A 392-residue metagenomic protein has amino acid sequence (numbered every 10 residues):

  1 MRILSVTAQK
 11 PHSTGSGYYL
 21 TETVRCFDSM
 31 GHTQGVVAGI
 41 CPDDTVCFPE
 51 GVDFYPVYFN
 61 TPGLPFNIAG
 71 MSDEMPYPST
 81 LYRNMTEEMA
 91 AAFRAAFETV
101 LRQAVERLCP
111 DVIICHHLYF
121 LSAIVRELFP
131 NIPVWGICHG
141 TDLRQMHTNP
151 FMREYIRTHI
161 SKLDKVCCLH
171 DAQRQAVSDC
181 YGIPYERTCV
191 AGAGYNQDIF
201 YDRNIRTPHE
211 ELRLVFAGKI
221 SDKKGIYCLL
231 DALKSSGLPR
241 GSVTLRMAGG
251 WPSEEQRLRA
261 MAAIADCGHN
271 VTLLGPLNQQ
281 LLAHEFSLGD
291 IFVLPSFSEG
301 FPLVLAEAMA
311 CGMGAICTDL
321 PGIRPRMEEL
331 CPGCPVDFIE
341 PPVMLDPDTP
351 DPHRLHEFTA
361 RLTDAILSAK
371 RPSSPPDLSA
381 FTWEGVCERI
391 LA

Functional and structural regions predicted by a protein language model:
Y18, L212, S221-S235: A conserved mid-protein helix/loop that constitutes part of the nucleotide-sugar donor-binding site
H32, M146-T148, E186-R187, Y195-E211: Acidic anion/phosphate-binding donor-loop and adjacent secondary structure in glycosyltransferase catalytic cores
C41-V100: A conserved catalytic-core segment of Leloir-type glycosyltransferases
A172, G194: Carbohydrate-associated surface elements
R257-L277: Nucleotide-activated donor-binding/catalytic signature segment of Leloir-type glycosyltransferases, i.e., the conserved
P276-L277, H284-G289: Short alpha-helical donor nucleotide-sugar binding micro-motif in glycosyltransferases
F297: Aromatic "clamp/platform" in nucleotide-sugar-dependent glycosyltransferases that forms part of the donor/acceptor
P350-A392: A charged, aromatic-enriched C-terminal amphipathic alpha-helix characteristic of glycosyltransferases across folds
